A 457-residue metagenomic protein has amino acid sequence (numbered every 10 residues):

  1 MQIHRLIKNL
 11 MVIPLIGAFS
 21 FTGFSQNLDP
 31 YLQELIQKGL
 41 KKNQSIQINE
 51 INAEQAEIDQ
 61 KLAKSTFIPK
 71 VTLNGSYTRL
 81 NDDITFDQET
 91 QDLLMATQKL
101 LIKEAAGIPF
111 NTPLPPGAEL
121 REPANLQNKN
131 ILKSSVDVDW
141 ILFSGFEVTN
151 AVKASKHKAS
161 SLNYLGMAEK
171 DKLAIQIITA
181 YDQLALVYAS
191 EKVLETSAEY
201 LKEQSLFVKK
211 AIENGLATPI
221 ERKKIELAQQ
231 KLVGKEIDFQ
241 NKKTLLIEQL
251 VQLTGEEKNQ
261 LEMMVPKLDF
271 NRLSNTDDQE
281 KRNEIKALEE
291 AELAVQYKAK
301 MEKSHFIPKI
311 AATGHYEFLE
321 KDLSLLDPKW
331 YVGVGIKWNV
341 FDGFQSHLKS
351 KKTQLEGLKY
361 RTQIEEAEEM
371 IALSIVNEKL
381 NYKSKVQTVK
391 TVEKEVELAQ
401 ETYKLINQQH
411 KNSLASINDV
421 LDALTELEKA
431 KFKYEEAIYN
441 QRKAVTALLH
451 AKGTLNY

Functional and structural regions predicted by a protein language model:
M1-Q2, P30-E34, I58-Q60, Y164-K281 (+3 more regions): Periplasmic alpha-helical coiled-coil/stalk elements that build and connect Gram-negative outer-membrane
M11-T22: Bacterial N-terminal signal peptides
S25-F86, L216-T218, V251-Q296, K300 (+3 more regions): Bacterial Sec-pathway N-terminal export signals of envelope proteins
Q47, K70-T85, E122-K129, D139-A168 (+3 more regions): Small/polar (Gly/Ser/Thr/Ala-rich) solvent-exposed segments that form structured loops/beta-strands/short helices used
I48-A63, E169, I175-K192, K210 (+5 more regions): Amphipathic alpha-helical coiled-coil segments
T85-D87, D92-L126: Flexible glycine-rich, low-complexity coil/linker segments exposed to the extracellular/periplasmic environment
Q88-M95, L268, P328-G333: Flexible, surface-exposed loop regions and adjacent strand-edge segments of Gram-negative outer-membrane beta-barrel
S135-D137, Y181, A311, G333-G335 (+1 more regions): Membrane-embedded beta-strand positions in outer-membrane beta-barrel channels/transporters
